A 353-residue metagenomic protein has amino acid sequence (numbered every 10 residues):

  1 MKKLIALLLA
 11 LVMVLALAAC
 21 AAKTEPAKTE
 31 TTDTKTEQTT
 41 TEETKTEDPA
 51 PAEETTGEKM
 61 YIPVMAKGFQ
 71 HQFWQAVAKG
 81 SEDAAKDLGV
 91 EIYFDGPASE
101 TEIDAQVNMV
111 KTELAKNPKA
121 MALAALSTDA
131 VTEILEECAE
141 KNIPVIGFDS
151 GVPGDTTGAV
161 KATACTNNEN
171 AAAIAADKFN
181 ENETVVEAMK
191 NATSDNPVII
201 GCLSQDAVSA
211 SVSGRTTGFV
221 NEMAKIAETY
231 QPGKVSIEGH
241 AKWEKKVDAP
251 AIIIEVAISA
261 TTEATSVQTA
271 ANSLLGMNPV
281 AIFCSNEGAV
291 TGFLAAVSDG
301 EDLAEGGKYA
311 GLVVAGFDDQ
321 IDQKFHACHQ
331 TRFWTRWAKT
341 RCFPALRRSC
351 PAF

Functional and structural regions predicted by a protein language model:
M1-L11: Positively charged n-region of N-terminal signal peptides that target proteins for export
L11-M13, G89: Detector for intrinsically disordered, low-structure N-terminal pre-sequences
A16-A19: C-terminal motif of bacterial Sec signal peptides marking the signal peptidase cleavage site
A21-F353: A residue-level marker of the well-folded mature domains of exported/periplasmic proteins
